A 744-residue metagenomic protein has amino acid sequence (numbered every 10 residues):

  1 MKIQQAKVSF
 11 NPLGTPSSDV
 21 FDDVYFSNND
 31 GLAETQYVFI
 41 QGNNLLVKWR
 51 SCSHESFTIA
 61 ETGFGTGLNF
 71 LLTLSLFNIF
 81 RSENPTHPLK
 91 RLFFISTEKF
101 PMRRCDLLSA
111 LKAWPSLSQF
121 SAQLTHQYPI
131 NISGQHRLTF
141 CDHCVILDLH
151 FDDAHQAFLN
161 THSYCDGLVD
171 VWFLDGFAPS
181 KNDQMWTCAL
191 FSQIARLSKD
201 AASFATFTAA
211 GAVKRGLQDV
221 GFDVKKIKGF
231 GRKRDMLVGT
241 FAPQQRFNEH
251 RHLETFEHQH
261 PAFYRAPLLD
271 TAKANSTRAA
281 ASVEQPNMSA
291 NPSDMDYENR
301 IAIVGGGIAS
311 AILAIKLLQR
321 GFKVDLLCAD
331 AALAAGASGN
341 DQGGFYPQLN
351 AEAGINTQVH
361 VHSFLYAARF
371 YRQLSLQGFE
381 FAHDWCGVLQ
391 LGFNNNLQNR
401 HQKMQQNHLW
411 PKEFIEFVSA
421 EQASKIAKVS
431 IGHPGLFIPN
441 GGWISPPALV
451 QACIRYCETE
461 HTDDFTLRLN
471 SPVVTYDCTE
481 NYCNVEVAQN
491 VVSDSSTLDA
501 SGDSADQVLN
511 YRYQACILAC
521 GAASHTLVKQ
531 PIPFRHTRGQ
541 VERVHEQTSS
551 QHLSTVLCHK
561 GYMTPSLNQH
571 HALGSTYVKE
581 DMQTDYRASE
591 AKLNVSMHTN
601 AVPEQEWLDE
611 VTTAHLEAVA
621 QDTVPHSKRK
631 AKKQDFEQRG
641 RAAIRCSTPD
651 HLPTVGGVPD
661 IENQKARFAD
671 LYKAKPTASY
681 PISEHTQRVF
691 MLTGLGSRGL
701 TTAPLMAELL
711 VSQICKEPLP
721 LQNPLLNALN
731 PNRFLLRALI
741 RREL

Functional and structural regions predicted by a protein language model:
S51-G167, C188: The AdoMet/dcAdoMet-binding core of the Class I SAM-like
S118, A351-G354, E380-Q390, A420-Y456 (+3 more regions): Helix-loop-beta segment of a Rossmann-like dinucleotide-binding subdomain
N299-D325: N-terminal Rossmann-like FAD-binding beta1-loop-alpha1 element of flavoenzymes
R320-S338: Glycine-rich FAD pyrophosphate-binding loop
Q342-I426: Dinucleotide-binding Rossmann-like beta1-alpha1 core, especially the glycine-rich loop that anchors the ADP
A353, C478, R512-A618, T623-R639: Flavin-dependent oxidoreductases
T466-N484: A conserved short coil-to-beta-strand element within the FAD-binding core of flavoproteins
R629-L744: C-terminal catalytic lobe of FAD-dependent flavoproteins
